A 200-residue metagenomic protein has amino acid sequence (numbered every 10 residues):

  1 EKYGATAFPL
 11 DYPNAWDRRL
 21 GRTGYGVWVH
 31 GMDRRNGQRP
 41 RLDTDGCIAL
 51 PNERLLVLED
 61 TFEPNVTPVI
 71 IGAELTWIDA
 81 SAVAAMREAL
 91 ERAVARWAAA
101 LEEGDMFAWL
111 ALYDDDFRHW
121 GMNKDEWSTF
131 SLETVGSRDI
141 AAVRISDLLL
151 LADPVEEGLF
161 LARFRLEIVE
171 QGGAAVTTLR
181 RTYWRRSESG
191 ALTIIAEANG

Functional and structural regions predicted by a protein language model:
E1-A95: Exported/periplasmic cell-wall-interacting domains
Y3-A7, G24-G26, L161-R163, S189-N199: Short, well-ordered strand-loop elements centered on a beta-strand within folded domains, enriched for acidic residues
H30-R34, L166-V169, I195-G200: Short, solvent-exposed aromatic-acidic interface loops
W97, W109-L110, W127, A162 (+1 more regions): Hydrophobic pocket/interface hotspot
E103-D116, W120: Short, well-ordered alpha-helical segments enriched in acidic and aromatic residues
L132-R181: Surface-exposed, charged secondary-structure patches
A174-G200: Short beta-strand edge/turn micro-motifs at domain boundaries
